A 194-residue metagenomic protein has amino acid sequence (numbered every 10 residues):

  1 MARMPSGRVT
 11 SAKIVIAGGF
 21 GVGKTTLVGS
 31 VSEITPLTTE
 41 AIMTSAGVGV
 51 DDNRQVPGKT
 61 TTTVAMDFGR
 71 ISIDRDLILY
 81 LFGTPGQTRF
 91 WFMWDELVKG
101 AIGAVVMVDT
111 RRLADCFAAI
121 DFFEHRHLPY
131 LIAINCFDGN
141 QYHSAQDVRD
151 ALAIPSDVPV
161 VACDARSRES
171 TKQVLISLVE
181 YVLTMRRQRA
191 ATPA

Functional and structural regions predicted by a protein language model:
M1-A2, P193: Acidic, low-complexity intrinsically disordered regions
A2-V56, R70-D74, I78-Y80: Conserved G1/Walker A P-loop phosphate-binding module
D52-T88, D95-V98: Conserved nucleotide-sensing/catalytic segment adjacent to the nucleotide-binding pocket in NTP-handling enzymes
L81-T84, A104-D109, I132-C136, A162-D164: Conserved beta-strand segments of the P-loop GTPase G domain that flank and frequently precede/overlap
Q87-R111, D121-R126: Inter-motif core of Ras-like GTPase G domains
M107-D157: Conserved C-terminal guanine-recognition region of P-loop GTPase G domains, centered on the G4
D138-A194: Canonical P-loop GTPase G-domain recognition
